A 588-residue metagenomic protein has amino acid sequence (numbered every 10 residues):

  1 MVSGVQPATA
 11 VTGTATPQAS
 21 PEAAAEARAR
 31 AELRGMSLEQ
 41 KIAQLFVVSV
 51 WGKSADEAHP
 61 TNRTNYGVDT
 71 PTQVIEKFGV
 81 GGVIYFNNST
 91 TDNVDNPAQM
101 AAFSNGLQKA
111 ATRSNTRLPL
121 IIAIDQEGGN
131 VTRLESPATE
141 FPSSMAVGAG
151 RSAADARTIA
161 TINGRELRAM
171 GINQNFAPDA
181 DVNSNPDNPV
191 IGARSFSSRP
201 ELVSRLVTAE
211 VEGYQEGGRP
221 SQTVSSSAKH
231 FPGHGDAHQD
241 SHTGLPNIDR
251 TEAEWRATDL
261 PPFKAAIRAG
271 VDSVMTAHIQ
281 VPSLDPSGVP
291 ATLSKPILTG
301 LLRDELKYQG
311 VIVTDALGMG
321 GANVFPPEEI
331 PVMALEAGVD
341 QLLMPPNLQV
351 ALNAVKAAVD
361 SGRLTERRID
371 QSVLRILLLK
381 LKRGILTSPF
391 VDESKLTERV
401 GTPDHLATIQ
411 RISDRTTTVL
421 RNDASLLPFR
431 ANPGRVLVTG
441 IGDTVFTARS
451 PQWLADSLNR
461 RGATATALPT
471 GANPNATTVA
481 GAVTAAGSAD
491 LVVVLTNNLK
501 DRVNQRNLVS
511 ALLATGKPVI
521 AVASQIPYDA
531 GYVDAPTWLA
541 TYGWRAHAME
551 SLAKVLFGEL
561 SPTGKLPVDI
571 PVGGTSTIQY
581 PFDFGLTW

Functional and structural regions predicted by a protein language model:
G4-Q73, F78, D304, V324-W588: Preference for extracellular/luminal or secreted protein segments
S37, H59-R63, G67-P71, N93-T116 (+3 more regions): Second-shell residues forming the walls of enzyme active-site clefts
I42-E127, A180-R194: Short, well-ordered alpha-helical
A43-V50, G81-Y85, L120-Q126, Q174-P178 (+6 more regions): Hydrophobic faces of well-ordered beta-strands that scaffold small-molecule active sites in alpha/beta enzyme cores
S49-V50, Q73-N96, F176, P186 (+3 more regions): Short acidic, glycine-rich surface-loop motifs adjacent to enzyme active sites
W51-A55, S89-D92, Q126-V131, Q174 (+9 more regions): Solvent-exposed loop/turn segments at secondary-structure junctions within structured extracellular/periplasmic domains
N93-I121, G128, R151-G171, L374-L378 (+1 more regions): Active-site-adjacent structural elements in enzyme catalytic domains
M145-I172, D179-N188, G192-P200, S204-V207 (+5 more regions): A substrate-binding/cap region within the structured catalytic cores of diverse enzymes
